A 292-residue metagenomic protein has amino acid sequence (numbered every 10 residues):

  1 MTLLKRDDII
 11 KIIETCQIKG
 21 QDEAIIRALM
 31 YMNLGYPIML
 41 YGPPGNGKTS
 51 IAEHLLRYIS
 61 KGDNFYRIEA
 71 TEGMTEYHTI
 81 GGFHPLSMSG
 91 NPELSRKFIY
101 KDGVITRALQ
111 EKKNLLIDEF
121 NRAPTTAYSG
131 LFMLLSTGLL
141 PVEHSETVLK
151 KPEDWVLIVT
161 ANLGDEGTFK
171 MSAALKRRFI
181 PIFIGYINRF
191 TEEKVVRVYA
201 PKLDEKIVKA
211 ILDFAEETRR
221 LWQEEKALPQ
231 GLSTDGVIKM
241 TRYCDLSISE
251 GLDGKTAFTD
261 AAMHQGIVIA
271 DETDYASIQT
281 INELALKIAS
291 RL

Functional and structural regions predicted by a protein language model:
M1-L292: C-terminal regulatory/interaction module of P-loop NTP-utilizing enzymes
